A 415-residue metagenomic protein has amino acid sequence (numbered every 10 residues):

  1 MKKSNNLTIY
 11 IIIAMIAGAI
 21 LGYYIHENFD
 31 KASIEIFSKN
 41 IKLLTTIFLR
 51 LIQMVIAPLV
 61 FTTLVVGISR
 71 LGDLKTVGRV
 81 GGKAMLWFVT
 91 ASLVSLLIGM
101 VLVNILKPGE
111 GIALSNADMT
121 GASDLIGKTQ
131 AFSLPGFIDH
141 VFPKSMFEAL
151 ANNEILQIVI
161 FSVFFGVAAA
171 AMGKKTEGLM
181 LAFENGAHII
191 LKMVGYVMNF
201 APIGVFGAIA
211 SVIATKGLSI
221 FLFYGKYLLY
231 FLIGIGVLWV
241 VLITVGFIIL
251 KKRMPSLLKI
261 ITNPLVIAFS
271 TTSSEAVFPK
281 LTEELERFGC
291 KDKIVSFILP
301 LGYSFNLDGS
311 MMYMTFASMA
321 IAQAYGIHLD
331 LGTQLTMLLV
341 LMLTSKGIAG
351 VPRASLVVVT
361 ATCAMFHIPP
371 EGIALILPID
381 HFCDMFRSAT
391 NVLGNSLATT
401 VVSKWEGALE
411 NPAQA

Functional and structural regions predicted by a protein language model:
K2, T8-I12, A19-Y23, L49-I52 (+3 more regions): Signature of multi-pass transmembrane helix bundles
A32-F37, V66, R70-T76, E177 (+4 more regions): Transmembrane helical cores of multi-pass ion-transport proteins
S33-N40, G78, A182, L218-K226 (+3 more regions): Membrane-water interface of transmembrane alpha-helices in multipass transporters/channels
I47, L64-V65, A84-V89, N185 (+8 more regions): Transmembrane helix-bundle signature of multi-pass membrane transporters/permeases
I56-V60, G204, S273-L281, M311-F316 (+2 more regions): Transmembrane helix boundary and interhelical junction motifs in multipass membrane proteins
T90-S115, Y230-P264, A268, V277 (+5 more regions): Transmembrane alpha-helices that form the ion-translocation and gating core of multi-pass ion transport proteins
I267-S345, T399, E406-A415: Helix-loop-helix junctions within the multi-pass membrane cores of secondary transporters/permeases
I379-E410: Membrane-helix cytosolic exit motif
